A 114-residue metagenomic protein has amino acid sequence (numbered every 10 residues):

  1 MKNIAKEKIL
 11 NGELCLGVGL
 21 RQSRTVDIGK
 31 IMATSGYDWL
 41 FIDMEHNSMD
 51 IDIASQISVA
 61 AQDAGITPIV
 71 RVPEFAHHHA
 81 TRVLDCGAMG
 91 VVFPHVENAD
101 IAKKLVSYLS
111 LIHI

Functional and structural regions predicted by a protein language model:
M1-G19: N-terminal amphipathic alpha-helix/helix-capping segment at the start of soluble metabolic enzymes
L16-L20, L40-I42, P68-R71, V91-F93: Hydrophobic faces of well-ordered beta-strands that scaffold small-molecule active sites in alpha/beta enzyme cores
R21-A33, E74-R82: Short, acidic/polar
I28-G29, Y37-S55: Glycine-rich, proline-tolerant flexible connector loops at the mouths of alpha/beta enzymes
S35-W39, D85-G90, S110: Glycine-enriched alpha-helix->loop->beta-strand junction motifs that scaffold or abut catalytic
H77-M89, D100-I101: Catalytic cores of alpha/beta
D100-S110: C-terminal helical cap(s) of enzyme catalytic domains, especially alpha/beta-barrels
I112-I114: Conserved small/polar residues in nucleotide/adenosyl-binding loops
